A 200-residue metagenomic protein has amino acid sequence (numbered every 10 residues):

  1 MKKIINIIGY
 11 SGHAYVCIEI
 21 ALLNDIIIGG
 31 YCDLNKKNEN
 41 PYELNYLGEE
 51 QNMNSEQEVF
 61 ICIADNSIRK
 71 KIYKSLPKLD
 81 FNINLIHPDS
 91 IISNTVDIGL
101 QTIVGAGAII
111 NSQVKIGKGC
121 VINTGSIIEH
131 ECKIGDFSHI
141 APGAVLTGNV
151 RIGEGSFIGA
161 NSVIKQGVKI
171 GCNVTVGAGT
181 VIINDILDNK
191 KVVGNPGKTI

Functional and structural regions predicted by a protein language model:
M1-E50: Hydrophobic, well-ordered beta-alpha structural blocks that scaffold small-molecule cofactor pockets
G9, F60-A64, Q166: Small/polar loops that bind or transfer phosphate-bearing groups
G9, V59, N82, E129-H130: Generic structural signal for conserved hydrophobic packing positions in ordered secondary structure
H13, I68, I182: Short phosphate-engaging motifs
I18-I20, K71-S75, I116, L187-D188: Short amphipathic alpha-helical segments
G29, Q57-E58, L100, E154: Conserved acidic residues
K36-I91: Phosphate-bearing ligand-interacting subdomains that bind or position ATP/ADP/UDP/GDP/NAD(P) or nucleotide-linked
N84-I200: Structural signal for interior beta-strand "rungs" in well-ordered beta-sheet cores of soluble enzyme domains
